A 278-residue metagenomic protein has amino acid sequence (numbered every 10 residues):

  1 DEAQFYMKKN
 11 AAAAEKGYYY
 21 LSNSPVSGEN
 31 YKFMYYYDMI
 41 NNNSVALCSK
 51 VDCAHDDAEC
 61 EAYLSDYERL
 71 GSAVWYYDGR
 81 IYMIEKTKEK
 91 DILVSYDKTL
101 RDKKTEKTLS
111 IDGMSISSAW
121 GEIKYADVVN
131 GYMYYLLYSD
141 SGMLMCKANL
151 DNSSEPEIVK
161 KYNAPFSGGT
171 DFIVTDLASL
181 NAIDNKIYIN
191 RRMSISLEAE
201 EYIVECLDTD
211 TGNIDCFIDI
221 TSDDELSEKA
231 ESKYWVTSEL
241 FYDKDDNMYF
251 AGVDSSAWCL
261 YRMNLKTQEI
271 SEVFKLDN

Functional and structural regions predicted by a protein language model:
E2-A14, D57-W75, G113-V129, P165-I183 (+2 more regions): Repeated scaffold domains used in trafficking and secretory/extracellular systems, primarily beta-propellers
K9-K32, S72-K86, K124-Y138, S179-L197 (+2 more regions): Short beta-strand elements that form the blades of beta-propeller/WD-repeat-like and other beta-sheet-rich scaffold
L21-D52: Beta-propeller domains
V26-Y36, E85-D97, D140-A148, R192-C206 (+1 more regions): Structural motif
M39-N42, D97-R101, N149-S153, D208-G212 (+1 more regions): Short loop/turn segments that connect beta-strands within beta-propeller blades
S44-D52, K104-D112, P156-N163, D215-S222 (+1 more regions): Beta-propeller fold detector
A126-D223, F241-K244: Solenoidal tandem-repeat scaffolds enriched in leucines and small polar residues
F217-N278: Intrinsically disordered, low-complexity segments enriched in Gly and acidic/Ser/Thr residues that form flexible
